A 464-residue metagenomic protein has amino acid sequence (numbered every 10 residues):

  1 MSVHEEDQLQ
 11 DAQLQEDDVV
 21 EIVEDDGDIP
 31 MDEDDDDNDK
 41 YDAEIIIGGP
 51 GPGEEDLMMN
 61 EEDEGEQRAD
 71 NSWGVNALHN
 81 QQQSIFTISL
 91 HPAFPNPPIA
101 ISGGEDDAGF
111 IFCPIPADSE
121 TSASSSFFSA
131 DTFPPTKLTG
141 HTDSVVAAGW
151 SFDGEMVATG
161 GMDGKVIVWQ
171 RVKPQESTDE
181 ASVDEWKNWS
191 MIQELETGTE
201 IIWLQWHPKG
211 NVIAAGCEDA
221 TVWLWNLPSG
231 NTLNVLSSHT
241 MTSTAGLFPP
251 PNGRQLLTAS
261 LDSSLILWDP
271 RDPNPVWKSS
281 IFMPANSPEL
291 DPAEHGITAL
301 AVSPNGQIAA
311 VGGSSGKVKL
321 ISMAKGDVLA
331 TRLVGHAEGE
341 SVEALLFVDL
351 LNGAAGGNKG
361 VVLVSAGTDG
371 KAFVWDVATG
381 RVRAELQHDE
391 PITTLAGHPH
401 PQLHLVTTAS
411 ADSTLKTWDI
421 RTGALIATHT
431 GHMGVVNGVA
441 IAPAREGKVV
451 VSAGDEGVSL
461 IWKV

Functional and structural regions predicted by a protein language model:
M1-W73: Acidic, serine/threonine-rich intrinsically disordered low-complexity regions
M58-T87, F127-P135, K187-W189: A short helix->beta-strand "capping" segment at the edge of beta-propeller domains
A77-A108: Beta-strand-rich domains and repeat architectures in extracellular enzymes and scaffolds, especially beta-propellers
L78-I85, D131, L138-V145, E194-I201 (+5 more regions): WD40/WD-repeat beta-propeller blade N-cap
S89-P97, A148-G154, G160, L204-N211 (+11 more regions): Loop/turn segments within WD40 beta-propeller blades
G103-D106, G160-D163, G216-D219, A259-D262 (+6 more regions): Conserved strand-to-loop turn within each blade of WD40 beta-propeller repeats
G109-P114, V166-R171, V222-N226, G246 (+5 more regions): WD40-repeat beta-propellers
W206-K325, L329-A330: Solenoidal tandem-repeat scaffolds enriched in leucines and small polar residues
